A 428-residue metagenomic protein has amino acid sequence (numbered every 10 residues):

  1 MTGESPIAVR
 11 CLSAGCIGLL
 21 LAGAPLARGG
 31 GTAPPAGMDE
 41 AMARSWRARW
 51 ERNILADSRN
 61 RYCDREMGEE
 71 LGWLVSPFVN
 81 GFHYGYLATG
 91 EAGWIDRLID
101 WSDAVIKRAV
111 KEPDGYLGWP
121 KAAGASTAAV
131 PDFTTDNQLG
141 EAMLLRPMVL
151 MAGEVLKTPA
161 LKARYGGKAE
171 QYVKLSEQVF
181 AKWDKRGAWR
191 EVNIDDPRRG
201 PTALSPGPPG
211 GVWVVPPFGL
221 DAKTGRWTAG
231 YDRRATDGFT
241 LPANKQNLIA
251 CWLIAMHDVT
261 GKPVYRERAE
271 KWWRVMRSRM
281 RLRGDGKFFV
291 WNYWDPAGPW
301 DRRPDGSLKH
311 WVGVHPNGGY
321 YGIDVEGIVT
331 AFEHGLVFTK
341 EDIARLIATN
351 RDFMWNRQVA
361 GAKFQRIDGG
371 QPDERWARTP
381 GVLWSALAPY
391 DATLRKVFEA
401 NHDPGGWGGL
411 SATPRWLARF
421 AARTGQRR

Functional and structural regions predicted by a protein language model:
T2-G15: Bacterial N-terminal signal peptides that target proteins for export
S13-G23: Bacterial N-terminal signal peptides
G30-T127, E170, K174-G230, R283 (+2 more regions): Low-complexity, Ser/Thr/Pro/Gly-enriched N-terminal "stalk/linker" regions
P34, S76-A92, M143-Y165, L248-P263 (+4 more regions): Well-ordered alpha-helical scaffold segments within catalytic/enzyme domains
G68-V75, V79, V130-T158, P242-A243 (+1 more regions): Aromatic-rich carbohydrate-recognition surfaces in CAZymes
Y84, A104-K107, L150-E154, K182 (+6 more regions): Positions within ordered alpha-helical repeat solenoids
Y172-G306: Active-site cradle of extracellular carbohydrate-active enzymes
T260, K271-S307, I328-D391: Non-catalytic carbohydrate-binding regions of carbohydrate-active enzymes
